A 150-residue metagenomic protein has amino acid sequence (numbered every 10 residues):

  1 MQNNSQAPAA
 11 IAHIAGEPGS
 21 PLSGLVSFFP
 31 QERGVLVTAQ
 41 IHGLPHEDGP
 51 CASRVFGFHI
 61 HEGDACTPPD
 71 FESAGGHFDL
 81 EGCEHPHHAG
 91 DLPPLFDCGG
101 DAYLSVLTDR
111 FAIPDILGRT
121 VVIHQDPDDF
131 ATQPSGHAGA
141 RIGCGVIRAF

Functional and structural regions predicted by a protein language model:
M1-F150: N-terminal leader/targeting pre-sequences
